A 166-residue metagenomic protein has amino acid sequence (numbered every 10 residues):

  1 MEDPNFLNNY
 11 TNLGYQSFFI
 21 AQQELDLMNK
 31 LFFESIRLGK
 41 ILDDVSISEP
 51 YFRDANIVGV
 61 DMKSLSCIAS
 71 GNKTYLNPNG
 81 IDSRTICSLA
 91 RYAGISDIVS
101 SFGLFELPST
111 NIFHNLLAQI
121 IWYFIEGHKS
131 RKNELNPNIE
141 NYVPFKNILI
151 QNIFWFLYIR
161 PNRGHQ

Functional and structural regions predicted by a protein language model:
M1-L104, P108-Q166: Conserved alpha-helical scaffold segments that buttress catalytic/binding sites
